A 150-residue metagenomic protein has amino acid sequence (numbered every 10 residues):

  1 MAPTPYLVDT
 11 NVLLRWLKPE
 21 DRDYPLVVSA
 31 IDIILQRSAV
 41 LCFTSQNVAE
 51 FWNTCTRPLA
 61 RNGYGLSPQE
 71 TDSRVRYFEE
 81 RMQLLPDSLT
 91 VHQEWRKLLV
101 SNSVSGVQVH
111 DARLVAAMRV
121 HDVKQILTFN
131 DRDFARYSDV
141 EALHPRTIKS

Functional and structural regions predicted by a protein language model:
M1-F43, P58-E70: Short, well-structured N-terminal submotif of metal-dependent ribonuclease cores
M1-P5, A112-S150: Acidic, PIN/NYN-like endoribonuclease modules and their adjacent C-terminal/linker elements
N11-V12, Q46, R113, R132: Alpha-helix/helix-capping structural signal
R15-L17, T54, Y137: Residues that scaffold the ATP/ADP-binding catalytic core of kinase and kinase-like folds
C42-S45, T128: Short beta-strand segments at enzyme active-site cores
G63-E79, Q83: Glycine/small-residue-rich phosphate/adenosyl-binding loop
Q83-F129: Active-site neighborhoods of divalent-metal-dependent phosphate/nucleic-acid chemistry enzymes
